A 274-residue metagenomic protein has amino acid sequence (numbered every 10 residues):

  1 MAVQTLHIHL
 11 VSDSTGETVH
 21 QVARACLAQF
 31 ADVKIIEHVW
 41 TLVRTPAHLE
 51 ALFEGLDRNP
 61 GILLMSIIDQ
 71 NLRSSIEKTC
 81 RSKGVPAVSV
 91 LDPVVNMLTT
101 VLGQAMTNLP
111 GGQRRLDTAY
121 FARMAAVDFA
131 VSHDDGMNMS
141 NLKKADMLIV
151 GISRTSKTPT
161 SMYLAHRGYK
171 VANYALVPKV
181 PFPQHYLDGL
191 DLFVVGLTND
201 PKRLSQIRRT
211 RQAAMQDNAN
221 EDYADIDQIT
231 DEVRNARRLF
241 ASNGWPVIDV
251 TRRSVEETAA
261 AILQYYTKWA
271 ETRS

Functional and structural regions predicted by a protein language model:
M1-V22, C26: N-terminal accessory targeting/assembly segments
V11-S14, M65-Q70, R252: Structural motif
V39-I67: Metallocofactor- and cofactor-centric catalytic cores in central/energy metabolism, strongly enriched
R81-A122, I226-D231, R238: Ser/Thr/Gly-rich flexible loops in soluble cytosolic domains mediating phosphotransfer, phosphorylation
M124-K170: Internal active-site segments that recognize and position negatively charged phosphoryl groups and nucleotide moieties
A130-M137, T210, D217-T258: Small-molecule kinase domains that catalyze NTP-dependent phosphoryl transfer to phosphate-bearing small molecules
V171-F182: Short beta-strand-centered segment that lines the nucleotide-binding/catalytic pocket of NTP-utilizing
D191-R208: Conserved phosphate-donor/acceptor-positioning beta-strand/loop module used by diverse small-molecule
